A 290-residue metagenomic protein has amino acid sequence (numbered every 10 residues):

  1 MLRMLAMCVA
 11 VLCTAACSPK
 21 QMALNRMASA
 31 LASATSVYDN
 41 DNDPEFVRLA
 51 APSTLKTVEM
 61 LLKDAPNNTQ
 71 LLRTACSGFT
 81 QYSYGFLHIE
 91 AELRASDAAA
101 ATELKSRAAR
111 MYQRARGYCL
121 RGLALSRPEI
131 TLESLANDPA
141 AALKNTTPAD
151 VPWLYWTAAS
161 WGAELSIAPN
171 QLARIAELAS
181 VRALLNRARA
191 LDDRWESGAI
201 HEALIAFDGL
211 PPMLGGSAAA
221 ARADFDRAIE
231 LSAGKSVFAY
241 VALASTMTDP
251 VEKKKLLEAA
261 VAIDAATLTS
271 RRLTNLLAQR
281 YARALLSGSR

Functional and structural regions predicted by a protein language model:
M1-L2: N-terminal secretory signal peptides that target proteins for export/translocation
L5-A15: Bacterial N-terminal signal peptides
T14-Y38: Bacterial Sec signal peptide processing site at the extreme N-terminus
S29-M60, D64-A65, L71, G78-R187 (+4 more regions): Short coil/linker segments at helix-helix boundaries
W195-E196: Charged, well-structured binding/catalytic surfaces in domain cores that contact anionic ligands
V251-K253: Histidine/acidic-residue-rich catalytic or RNA/ligand-binding cores of hydrolases and nuclease-related proteins
R283-S289: Outer-membrane beta-barrel "beta-signal"
